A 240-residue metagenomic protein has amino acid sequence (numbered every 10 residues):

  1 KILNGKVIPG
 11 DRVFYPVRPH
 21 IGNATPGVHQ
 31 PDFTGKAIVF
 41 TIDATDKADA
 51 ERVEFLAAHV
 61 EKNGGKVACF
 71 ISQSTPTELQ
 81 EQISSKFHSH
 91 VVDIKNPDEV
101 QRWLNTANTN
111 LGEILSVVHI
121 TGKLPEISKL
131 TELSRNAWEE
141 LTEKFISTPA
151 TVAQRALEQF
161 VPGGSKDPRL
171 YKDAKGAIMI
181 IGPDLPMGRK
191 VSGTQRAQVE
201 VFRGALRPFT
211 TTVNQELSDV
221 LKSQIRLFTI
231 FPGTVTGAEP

Functional and structural regions predicted by a protein language model:
G5-I8, R12-H20, Q215, D219 (+2 more regions): C-terminal helical subdomain
R12-P16, H20, A37-I42, E113-G122: Conserved hydrophobic beta-strands of the Rossmann-like cofactor-binding core in SDR/related NAD(P)H-dependent
I21-A68: Canonical Rossmann dinucleotide-binding motif of NAD(H)/NADP(H)-dependent dehydrogenases/reductases, specifically
F33-T34, S84-H88, W103-T121, P125-E126 (+1 more regions): A glycine-rich helix->loop->beta "capping" turn within Rossmann-like NAD(P)(H)-dependent oxidoreductase domains
I42-D43, F70-T75, I94: N-terminal Rossmann-fold cofactor-binding loop
D49, S74-L79, G237: Short, charged/polar "capping" segments at the starts of alpha-helices and the immediately preceding loops
I83-D98: Rossmann-fold cofactor-recognition segment
G122-K123, K129, A137-E143, S147 (+2 more regions): Catalytic loop of short-chain dehydrogenase/reductase
